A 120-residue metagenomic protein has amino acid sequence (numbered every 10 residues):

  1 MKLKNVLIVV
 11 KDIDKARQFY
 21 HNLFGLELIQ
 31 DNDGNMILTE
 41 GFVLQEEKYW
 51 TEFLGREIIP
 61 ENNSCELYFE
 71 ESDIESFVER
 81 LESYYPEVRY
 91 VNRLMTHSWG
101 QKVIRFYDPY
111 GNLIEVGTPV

Functional and structural regions predicted by a protein language model:
M1-K15, C65-L67: N-terminal beta-strand motif that seeds the catalytic metal site of vicinal oxygen chelate
M1-L3, I59-S64, H97-S98: Short glycine-enriched loop/turn motifs at secondary-structure junctions
K11-I13, G41-F42, E47-K48, E71-I74 (+2 more regions): Short loop segments at secondary-structure junctions
I13, L67-L113: Vicinal oxygen chelate
D14-L26: Amphipathic alpha-helical segments
G25-Q30, E87-V91: Short secondary-structure junctions
E27-E61, L113-T118: Conserved short beta-strand elements that form part of the metal-binding/catalytic scaffold of enzyme active sites
D33-N35, S64-E66, Q101: Short hydrophobic/aromatic beta-strand or adjacent loop that forms the aromatic wall/cage of a ligand/substrate-binding
